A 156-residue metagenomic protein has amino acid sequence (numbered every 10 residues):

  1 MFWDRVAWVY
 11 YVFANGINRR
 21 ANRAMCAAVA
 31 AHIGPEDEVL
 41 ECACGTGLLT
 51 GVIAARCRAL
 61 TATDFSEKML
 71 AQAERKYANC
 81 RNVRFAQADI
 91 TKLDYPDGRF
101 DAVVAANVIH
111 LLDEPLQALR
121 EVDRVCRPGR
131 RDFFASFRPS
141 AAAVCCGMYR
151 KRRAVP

Functional and structural regions predicted by a protein language model:
M1-W8: N-terminal, positively charged/glycine-rich alpha-helical extensions of SAM-dependent methyltransferases
V9-C26: Conserved SAM-binding loop and adjacent beta-strand
D37, R130: Glycine-centered, small-residue-biased loops immediately flanking beta-strands in adenine/cofactor-binding cores
L40-K92: Class I SAM-dependent methyltransferase SAM/SAH-binding core
V104: A conserved beta-strand element that flanks and buttresses the S-adenosyl-L-methionine
N107-V108: Short catalytic micro-motifs in class I SAM-dependent methyltransferases
L116-P128: A short glycine-rich, Lys/Arg-flanked "PGG" loop and its adjoining helix->strand segment in the class I
R131-P156: Conserved class I S-adenosyl-L-methionine
